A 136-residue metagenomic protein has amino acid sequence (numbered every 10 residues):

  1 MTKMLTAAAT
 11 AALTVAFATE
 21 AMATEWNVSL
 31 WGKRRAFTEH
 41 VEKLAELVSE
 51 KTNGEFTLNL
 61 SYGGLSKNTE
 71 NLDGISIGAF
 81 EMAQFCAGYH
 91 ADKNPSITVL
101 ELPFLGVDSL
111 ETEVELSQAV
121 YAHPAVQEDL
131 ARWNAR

Functional and structural regions predicted by a protein language model:
M1-A8: Bacterial N-terminal signal peptides that target proteins for export
A8-A16: Bacterial N-terminal signal peptides
V15-A23: Sec/Tat signal peptide C-region and signal peptidase I cleavage site
A23-R35, V41, A45, F56-L60: Short, well-ordered beta-strand elements
A36-K43, L47, E70, G74 (+1 more regions): Extracytoplasmic/secreted proteins, especially bacterial periplasmic and envelope-associated proteins
A45-E46, C86-R136: Contiguous mixed-secondary-structure segments that line small-molecule binding/active-site clefts of soluble domains
G54-F56, N71-F85: Alpha-to-beta junction loops
L60-D73: Short helix-initiation/N-cap motifs at beta->coil->alpha
